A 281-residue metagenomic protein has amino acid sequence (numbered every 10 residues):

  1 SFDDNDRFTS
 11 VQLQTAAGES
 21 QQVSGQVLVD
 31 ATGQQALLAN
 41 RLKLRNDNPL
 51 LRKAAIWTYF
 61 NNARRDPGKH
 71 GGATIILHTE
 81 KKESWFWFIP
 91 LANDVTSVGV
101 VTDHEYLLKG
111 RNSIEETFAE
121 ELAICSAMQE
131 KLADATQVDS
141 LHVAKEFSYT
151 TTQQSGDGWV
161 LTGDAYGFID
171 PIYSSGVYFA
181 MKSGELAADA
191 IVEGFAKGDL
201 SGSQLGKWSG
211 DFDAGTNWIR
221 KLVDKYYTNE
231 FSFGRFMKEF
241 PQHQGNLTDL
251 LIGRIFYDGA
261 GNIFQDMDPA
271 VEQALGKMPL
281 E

Functional and structural regions predicted by a protein language model:
S1-L132: Predominantly flavin-linked oxidoreductase catalytic cores and closely associated redox partners
Q12-L13, D66-P67, E116, E146 (+3 more regions): Short alpha-helix boundary/capping motifs
V27, W57, W85-W87, F147 (+3 more regions): Tryptophan-centered motif/residue detector
L38-N46, V98-L108, S174-F179, K238-Y257: Short secondary-structure transition/capping segments
Y59, A63-G68, D134-T136, A144 (+3 more regions): Short flexible/disordered coil segments
T102-H104, M128-E130, T136-Q137, K221 (+3 more regions): FAD-dependent flavoprotein oxygenase/oxidase catalytic domain
Y106-A190, A196, G202-G206: FAD/FMN-dependent oxidoreductases across multiple families
D189-E281: C-terminal helical "tail/cap" subdomain of flavin- and related membrane-associated enzymes
